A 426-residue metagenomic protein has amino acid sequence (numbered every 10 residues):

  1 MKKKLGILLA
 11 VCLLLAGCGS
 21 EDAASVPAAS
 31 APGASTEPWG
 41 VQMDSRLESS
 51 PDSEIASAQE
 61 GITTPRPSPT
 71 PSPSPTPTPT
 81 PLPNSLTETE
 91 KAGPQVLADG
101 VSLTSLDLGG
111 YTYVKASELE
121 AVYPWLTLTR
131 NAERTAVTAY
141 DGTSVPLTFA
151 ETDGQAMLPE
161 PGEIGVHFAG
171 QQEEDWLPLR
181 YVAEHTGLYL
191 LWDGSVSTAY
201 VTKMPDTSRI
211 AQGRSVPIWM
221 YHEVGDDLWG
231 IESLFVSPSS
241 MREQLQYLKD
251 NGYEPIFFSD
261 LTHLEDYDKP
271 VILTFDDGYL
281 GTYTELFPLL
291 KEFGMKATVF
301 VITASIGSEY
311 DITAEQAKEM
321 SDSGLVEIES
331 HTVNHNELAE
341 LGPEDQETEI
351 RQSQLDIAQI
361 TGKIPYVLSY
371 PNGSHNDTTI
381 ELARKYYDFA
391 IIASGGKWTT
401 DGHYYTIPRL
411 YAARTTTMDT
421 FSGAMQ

Functional and structural regions predicted by a protein language model:
M1-K4: Positively charged n-region of N-terminal signal peptides that target proteins for export
L15-G17: C-terminal motif of bacterial Sec signal peptides marking the signal peptidase cleavage site
D22-R214, W219: Primary recognition of N-terminal secretory signal peptides and signal-anchoring hydrophobic helices
T129, W192, F300, H331 (+1 more regions): Short beta-strand and adjacent tight-turn residues that come in two discontinuous sequence segments and form the edges
P205-T274, L280-G281, S323, E340-Q426: C-terminal active-site subregion of NodB/CE4 polysaccharide deacetylases
K249, L286-M295, I312-S330, R384 (+1 more regions): Acidic (Asp/Glu)-rich catalytic clusters
Y310-Q316, D345-E349: Charged helix-capping and loop-helix junction motifs
E329-E344: Substrate-binding clefts and substrate-entry loops adjacent to catalytic sites of polymer-processing enzymes acting on
